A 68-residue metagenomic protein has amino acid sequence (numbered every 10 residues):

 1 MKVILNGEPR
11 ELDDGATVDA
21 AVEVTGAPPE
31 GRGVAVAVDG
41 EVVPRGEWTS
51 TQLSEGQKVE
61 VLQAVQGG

Functional and structural regions predicted by a protein language model:
M1-G67: Ubiquitin-like/PB1-type beta-grasp interaction modules and other compact soluble beta-rich domains
